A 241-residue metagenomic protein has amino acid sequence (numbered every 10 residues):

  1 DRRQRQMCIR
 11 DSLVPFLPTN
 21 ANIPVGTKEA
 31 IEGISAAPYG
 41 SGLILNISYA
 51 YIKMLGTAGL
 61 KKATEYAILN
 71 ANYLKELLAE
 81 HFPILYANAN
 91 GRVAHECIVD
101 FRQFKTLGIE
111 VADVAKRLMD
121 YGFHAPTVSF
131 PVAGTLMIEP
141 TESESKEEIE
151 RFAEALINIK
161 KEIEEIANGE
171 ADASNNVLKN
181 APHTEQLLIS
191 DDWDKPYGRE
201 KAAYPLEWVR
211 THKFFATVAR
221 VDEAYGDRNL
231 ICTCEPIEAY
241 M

Functional and structural regions predicted by a protein language model:
D1-I9: Single conserved hydrophobic/aromatic residue that forms the stacking wall/gate of nucleotide- or nucleobase-binding
R10-V25: Acidic/His/Gly-enriched intrinsically disordered linker/tail segments that often contain short helix/coil "MoRF-like"
N20-A21, N46-S48, Y86-A87: Short hydrophobic/aromatic-rich motifs at helix boundaries and adjacent loops
P24, K28, I34, I52-M241: Non-catalytic terminal extensions of PLP-dependent enzymes
A36-I47: PLP-dependent aminotransferase class I/II
